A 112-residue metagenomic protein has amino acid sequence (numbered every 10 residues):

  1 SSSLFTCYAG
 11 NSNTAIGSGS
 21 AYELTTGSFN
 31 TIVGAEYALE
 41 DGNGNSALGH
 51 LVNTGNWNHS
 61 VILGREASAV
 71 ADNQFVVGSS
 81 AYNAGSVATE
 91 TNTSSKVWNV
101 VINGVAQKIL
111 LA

Functional and structural regions predicted by a protein language model:
S1-L111: Glycine- and small/polar-enriched repetitive beta-structure motifs of secreted/surface proteins
